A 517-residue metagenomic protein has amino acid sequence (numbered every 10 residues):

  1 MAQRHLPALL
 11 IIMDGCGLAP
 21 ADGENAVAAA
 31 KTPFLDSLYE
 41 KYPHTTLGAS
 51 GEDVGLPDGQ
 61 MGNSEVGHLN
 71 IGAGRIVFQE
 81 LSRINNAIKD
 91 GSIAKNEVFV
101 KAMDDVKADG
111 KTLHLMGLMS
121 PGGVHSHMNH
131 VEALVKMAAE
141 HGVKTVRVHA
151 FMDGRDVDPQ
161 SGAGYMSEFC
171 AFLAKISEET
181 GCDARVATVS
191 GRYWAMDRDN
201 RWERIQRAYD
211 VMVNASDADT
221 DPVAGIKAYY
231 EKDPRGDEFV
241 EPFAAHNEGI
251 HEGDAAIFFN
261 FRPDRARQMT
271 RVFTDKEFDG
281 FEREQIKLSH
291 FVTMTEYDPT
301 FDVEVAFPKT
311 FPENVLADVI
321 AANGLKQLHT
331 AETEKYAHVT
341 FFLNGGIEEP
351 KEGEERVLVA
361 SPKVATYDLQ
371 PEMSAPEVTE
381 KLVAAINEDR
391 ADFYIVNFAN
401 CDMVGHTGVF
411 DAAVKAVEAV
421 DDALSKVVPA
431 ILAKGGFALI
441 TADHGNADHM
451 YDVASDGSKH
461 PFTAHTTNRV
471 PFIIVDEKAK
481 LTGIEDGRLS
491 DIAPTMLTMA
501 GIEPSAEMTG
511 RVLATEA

Functional and structural regions predicted by a protein language model:
M1-A517: Feature captures the catalytic ectodomains and active-site-proximal regions of enzymes that hydrolyze or transfer
